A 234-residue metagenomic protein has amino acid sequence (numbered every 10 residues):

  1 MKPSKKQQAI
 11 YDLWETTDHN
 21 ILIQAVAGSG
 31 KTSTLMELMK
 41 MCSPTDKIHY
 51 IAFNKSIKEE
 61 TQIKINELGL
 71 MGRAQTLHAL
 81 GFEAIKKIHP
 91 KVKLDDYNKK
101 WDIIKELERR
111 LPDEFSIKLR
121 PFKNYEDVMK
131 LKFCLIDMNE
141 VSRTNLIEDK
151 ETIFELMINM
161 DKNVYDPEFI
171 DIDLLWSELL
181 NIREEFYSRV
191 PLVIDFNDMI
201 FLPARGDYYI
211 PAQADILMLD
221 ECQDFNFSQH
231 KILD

Functional and structural regions predicted by a protein language model:
M1-D12, N20-L22, T34, F115-M218 (+1 more regions): Accessory N-terminal region flanking or inserted into the helicase ATPase core in nucleic-acid motor proteins
M1-V92: P-loop NTPase Walker
M41-C42, K64-L68, K87-I88, R110 (+2 more regions): Active-site catalytic microenvironments for nucleophilic, acid-base chemistry
K55-I136: Conserved P-loop NTPase-based nucleic-acid remodeling module centered on helicase motor cores
E221: Switch II (G3) loop of P-loop NTPases
D224: ATP-dependent carbohydrate kinase catalytic cores
